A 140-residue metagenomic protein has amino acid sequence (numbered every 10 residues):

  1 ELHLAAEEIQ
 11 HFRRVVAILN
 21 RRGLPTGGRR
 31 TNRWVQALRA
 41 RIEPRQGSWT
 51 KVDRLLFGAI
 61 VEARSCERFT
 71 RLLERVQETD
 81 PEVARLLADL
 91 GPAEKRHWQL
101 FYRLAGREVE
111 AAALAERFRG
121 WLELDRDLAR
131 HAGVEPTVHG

Functional and structural regions predicted by a protein language model:
E1-G140: Non-heme di-metal
